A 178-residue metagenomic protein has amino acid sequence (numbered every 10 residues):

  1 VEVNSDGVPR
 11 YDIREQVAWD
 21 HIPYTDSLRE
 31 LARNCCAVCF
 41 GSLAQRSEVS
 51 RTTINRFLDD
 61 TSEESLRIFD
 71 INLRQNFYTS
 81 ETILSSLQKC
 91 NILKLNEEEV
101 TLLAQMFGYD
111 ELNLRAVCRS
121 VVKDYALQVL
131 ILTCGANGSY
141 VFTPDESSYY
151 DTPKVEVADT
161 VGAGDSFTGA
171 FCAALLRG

Functional and structural regions predicted by a protein language model:
V1-S42, D60-E63: Conserved N-terminal subdomain of the carbohydrate kinase-like
S27-L28, I83, C118, V157: Acidic, amphipathic alpha-helical patches
E30-R33, E81, Q88, Y125: Structured loop/turn residues at beta-strand edges in well-structured enzyme cores
C35, I92, V129-I131: A residue-level structural signature of the nucleotidyltransferase/glycosyltransferase Rossmann-like core
A37, G41-A116, S120, G138: Conserved beta-alpha-beta core of the PfkB/ribokinase-like small-molecule kinase fold
F107, E111-G178: Conserved phosphate-binding/catalytic region of the ribokinase-like
